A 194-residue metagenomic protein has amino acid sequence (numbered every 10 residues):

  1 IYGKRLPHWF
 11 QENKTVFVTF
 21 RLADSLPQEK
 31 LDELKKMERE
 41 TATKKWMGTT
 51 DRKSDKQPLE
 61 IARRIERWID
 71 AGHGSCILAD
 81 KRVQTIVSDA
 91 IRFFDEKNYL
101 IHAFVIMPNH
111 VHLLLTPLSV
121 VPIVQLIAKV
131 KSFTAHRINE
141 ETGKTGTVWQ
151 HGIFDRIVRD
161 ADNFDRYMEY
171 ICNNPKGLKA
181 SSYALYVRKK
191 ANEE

Functional and structural regions predicted by a protein language model:
I1-E194: Short catalytic/metal-binding and nucleic-acid-binding patches
